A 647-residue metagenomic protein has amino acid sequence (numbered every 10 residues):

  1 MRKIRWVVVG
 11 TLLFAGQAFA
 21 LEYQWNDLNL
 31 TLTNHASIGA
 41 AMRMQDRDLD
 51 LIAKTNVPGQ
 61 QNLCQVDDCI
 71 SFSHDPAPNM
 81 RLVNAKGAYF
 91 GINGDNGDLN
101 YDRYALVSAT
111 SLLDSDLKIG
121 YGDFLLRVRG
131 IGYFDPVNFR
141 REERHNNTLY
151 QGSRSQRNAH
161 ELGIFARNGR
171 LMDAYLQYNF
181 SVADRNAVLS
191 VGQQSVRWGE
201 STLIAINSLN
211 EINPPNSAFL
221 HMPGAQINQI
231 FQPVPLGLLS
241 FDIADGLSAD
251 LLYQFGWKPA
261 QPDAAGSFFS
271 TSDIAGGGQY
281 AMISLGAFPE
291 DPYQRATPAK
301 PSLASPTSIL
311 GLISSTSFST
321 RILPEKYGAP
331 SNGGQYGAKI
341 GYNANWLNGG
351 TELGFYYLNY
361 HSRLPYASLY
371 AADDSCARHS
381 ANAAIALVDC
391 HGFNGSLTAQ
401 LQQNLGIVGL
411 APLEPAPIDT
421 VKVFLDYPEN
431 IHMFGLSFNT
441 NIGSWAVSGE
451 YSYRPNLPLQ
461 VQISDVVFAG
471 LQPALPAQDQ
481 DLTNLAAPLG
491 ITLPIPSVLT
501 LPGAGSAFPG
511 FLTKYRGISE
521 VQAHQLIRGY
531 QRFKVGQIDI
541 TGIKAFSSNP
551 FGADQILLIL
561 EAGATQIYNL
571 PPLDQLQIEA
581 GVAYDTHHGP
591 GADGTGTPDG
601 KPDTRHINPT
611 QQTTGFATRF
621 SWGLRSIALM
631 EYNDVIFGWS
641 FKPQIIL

Functional and structural regions predicted by a protein language model:
A15-Q17: N-terminal signal peptide c-region/cleavage motif recognized by signal peptidases
A20-L32, M44-R47, V107, L117-L126 (+9 more regions): Short loop/turn motifs that connect adjacent beta-strands in outer-membrane beta-barrel proteins
L28, V107-S111, R167-M172, F231-P235 (+4 more regions): Residues that define the transmembrane beta-barrel architecture of outer-membrane proteins
N34, L113-I119, V128, D173-Y178 (+8 more regions): Residues on the lipid-exposed face of transmembrane beta-strands in outer-membrane beta-barrel proteins
I38-M44, G132-P136, Q193-R197, Y253-P259 (+8 more regions): Transmembrane beta-strands of outer-membrane beta-barrel pores
D50-D95, F139-L162, N210-M222, D263 (+4 more regions): Solvent-exposed loop segments that connect transmembrane elements
L106-S108, L358, S448, Y515-L647: Detector for outer-membrane/organellar transmembrane beta-barrel domains, recognizing the amphipathic beta-strand
G120-G278, G623-R625, K642-Q644: Outer membrane beta-barrel
